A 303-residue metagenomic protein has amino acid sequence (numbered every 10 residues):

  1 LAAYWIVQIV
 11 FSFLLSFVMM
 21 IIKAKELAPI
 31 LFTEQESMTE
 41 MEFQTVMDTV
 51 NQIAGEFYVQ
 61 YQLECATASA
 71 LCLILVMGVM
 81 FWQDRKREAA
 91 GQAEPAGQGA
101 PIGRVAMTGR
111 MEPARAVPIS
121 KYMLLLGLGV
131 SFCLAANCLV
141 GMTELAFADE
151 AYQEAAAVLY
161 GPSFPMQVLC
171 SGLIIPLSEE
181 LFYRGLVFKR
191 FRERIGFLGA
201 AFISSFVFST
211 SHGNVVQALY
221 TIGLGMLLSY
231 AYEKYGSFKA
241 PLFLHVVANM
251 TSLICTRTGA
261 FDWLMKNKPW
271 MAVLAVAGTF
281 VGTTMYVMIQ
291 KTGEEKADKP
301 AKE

Functional and structural regions predicted by a protein language model:
L1-A2, Y122-G127, P165-L169, L198-I203 (+3 more regions): Hydrophobic alpha-helical transmembrane segments
W5-F13, S205, T210, Q217-W270: Functionally important transmembrane alpha-helices
W5-R87, S120, L124: Alpha-helical transmembrane segments in multi-pass membrane proteins
I22, E26-L31, M47-Y58, E88-G97 (+2 more regions): Juxtamembrane helix-loop-helix connectors linking adjacent transmembrane helices in multi-pass membrane enzymes
T67-C72, P165, L169, L219-M226 (+3 more regions): Membrane-embedded alpha-helical segments of multi-pass membrane proteins, especially the transmembrane helices
S69-F81, L128-N137, M271-K291: Hydrophobic core of alpha-helical transmembrane segments in multi-pass integral membrane proteins
S178-I203, Y230-S237: Membrane-interface helix/loop boundary segments of multi-pass membrane proteins
V246-E303: C-terminal membrane module of polytopic membrane proteins
